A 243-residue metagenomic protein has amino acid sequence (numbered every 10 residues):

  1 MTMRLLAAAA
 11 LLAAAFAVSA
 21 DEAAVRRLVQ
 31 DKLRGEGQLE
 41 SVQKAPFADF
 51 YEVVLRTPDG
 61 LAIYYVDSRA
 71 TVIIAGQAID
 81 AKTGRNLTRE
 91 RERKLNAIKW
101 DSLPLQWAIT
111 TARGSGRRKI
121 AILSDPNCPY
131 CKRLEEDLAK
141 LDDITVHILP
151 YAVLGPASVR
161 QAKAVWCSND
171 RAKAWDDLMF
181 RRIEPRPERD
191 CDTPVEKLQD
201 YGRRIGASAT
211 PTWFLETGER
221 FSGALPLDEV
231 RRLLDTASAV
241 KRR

Functional and structural regions predicted by a protein language model:
M1-A7: Bacterial N-terminal signal peptides that target proteins for export
A9-S19: Hydrophobic h-region of N-terminal signal peptides that target proteins for export in Gram-negative bacteria
V18-K163, D177-F180, E184-T210, L227-R243: Extracytoplasmic thiol/disulfide redox context detector
A164-N169: Helix-loop "lid/cap" segments that line or gate small-molecule binding pockets
E216-T217: Short strand-turn-strand beta-turns centered on an Asx-Gly dipeptide
S222-G223: Short, exposed beta-strand-loop hairpins at the edges of beta-sheets in extracellular/periplasmic proteins
